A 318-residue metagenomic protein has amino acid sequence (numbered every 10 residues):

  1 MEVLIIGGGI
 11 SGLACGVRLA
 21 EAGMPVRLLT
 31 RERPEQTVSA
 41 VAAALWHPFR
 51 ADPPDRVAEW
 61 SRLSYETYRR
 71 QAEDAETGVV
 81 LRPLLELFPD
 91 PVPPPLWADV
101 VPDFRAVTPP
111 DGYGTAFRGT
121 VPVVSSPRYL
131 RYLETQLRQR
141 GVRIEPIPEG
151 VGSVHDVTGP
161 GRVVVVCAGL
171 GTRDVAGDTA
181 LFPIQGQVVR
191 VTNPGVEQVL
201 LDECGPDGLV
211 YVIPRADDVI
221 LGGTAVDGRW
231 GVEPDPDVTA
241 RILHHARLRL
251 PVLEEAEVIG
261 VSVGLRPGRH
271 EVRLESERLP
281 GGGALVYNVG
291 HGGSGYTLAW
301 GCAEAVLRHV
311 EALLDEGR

Functional and structural regions predicted by a protein language model:
E2-R27: N-terminal Rossmann-like FAD-binding beta1-loop-alpha1 element of flavoenzymes
I6, P160-G169, A303: Short hydrophobic core segments
A14-A22, A40, L45, G78 (+2 more regions): Active-site substrate-recognition segment that forms the wall of the catalytic cavity or substrate channel
E21-A40: Glycine-rich FAD pyrophosphate-binding loop
A43-E66: N-terminal glycine-rich dinucleotide-binding loop that anchors FAD/FMN and/or NAD(P) in oxidoreductases
L63-G141, R269: Flavin (FAD/FMN) cofactor-binding and adjacent substrate-gating region of FAD-dependent oxidoreductase domains
T120, R128, Y132, A256-R318: C-terminal catalytic lobe of FAD-dependent flavoproteins
V142-T158: A conserved short coil-to-beta-strand element within the FAD-binding core of flavoproteins
